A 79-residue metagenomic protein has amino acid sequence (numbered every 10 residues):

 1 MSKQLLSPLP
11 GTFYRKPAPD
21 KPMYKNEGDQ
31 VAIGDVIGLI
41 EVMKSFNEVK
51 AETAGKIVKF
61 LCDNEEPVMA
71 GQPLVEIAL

Functional and structural regions predicted by a protein language model:
M1-I40, A54, F60: Acidic, low-complexity mobile loops and tails
S7, A51, P67: Short glycine- and Lys/Arg-enriched binding-loop motifs that mark or flank ligand-binding interfaces
N26-V49, M69-L79: Short hydrophobic beta/alpha edge segments that flank linear recognition/processing sites
